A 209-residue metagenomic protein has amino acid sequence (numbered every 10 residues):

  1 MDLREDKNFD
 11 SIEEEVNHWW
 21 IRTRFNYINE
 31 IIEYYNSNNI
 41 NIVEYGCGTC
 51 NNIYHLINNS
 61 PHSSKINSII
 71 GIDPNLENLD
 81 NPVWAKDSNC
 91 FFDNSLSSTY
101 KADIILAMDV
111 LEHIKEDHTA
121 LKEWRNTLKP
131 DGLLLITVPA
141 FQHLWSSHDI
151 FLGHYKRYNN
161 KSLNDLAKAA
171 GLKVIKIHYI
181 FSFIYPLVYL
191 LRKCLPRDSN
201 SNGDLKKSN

Functional and structural regions predicted by a protein language model:
M1-Y100, I104, M108, H118-L121: Conserved N-terminal segment of class I S-adenosyl-L-methionine
L3-R4, E13-N17, F92, I184-N209: A C-terminal cap/extension of S-adenosyl-L-methionine-dependent methyltransferases that defines the acceptor-substrate
S11-I12, L135-K156, S162-D165: Short, glycine-/aromatic-enriched active-site segment of Class I SAM-dependent methyltransferases
S37, K115, K129: Short conserved AdoMet
D109-H113: A short His-aromatic
H118-L133: A short glycine-rich, Lys/Arg-flanked "PGG" loop and its adjoining helix->strand segment in the class I
L172-S182: Conserved S-adenosyl-L-methionine
